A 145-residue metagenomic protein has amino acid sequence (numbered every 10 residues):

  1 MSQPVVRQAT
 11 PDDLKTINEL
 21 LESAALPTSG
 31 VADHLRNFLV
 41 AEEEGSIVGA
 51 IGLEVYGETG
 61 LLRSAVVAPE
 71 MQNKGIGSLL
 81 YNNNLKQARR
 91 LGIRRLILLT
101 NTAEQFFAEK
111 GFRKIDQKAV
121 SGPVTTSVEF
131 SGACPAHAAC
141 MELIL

Functional and structural regions predicted by a protein language model:
M1-G30, E42, A138-C140, I144-L145: Short amphipathic alpha-helix that is part of the acyltransferase structural core
V40, S46-E54, T59-V66: Conserved beta-strand in the GNAT
S46, A68-L79, L91, E109: Conserved glycine-rich acetyl-CoA-binding loop
N73-K86, L98: Conserved acetyl-CoA-binding loop-helix of GNAT-fold acetyltransferases
N101-E129: Conserved active-site alpha-helix within GNAT-family acetyltransferase domains
V120-L145: C-terminal "cap" of GNAT-fold acetyltransferases
